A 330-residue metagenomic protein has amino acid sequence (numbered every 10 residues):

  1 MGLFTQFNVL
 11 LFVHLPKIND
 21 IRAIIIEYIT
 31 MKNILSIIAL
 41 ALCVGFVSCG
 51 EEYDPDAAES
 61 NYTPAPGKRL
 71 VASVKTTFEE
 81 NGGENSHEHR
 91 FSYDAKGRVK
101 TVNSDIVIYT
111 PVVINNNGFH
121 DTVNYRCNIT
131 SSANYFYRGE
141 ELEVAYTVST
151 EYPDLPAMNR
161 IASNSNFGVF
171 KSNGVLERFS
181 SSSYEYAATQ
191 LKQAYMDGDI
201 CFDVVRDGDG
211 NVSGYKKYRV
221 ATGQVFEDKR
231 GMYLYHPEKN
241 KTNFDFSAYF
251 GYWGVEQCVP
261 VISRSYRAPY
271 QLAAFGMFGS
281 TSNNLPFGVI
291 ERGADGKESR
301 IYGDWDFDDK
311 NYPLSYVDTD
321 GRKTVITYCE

Functional and structural regions predicted by a protein language model:
M1-F4, Q190: Short intrinsically disordered, low-complexity coil segments enriched in acidic
L3-T30: Short, Lys/Arg-enriched N-terminal segments with co-localized hydrophobic residues within the first ~10-30 amino acids
I25, L40-A41: Short, linear, compositionally biased motifs with a strong N-terminal bias
K32-A39: Sec-dependent signal peptide recognition, specifically the positively charged N-region followed immediately by
G45-S48: C-terminal motif of bacterial Sec signal peptides marking the signal peptidase cleavage site
E51-E330: Buried hydrophobic residues that stabilize the cores of well-folded domains
